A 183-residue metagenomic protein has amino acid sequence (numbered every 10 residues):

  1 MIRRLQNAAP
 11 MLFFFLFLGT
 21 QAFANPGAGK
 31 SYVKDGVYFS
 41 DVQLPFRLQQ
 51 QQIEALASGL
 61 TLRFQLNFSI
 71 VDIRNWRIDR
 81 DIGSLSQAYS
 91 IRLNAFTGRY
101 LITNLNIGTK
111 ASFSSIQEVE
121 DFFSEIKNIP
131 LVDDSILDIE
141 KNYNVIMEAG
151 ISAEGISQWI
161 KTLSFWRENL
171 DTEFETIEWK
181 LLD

Functional and structural regions predicted by a protein language model:
M1-M11: Bacterial N-terminal signal peptides that target proteins for export
A9-T20: Bacterial N-terminal signal peptides
F23-N67: N-terminal onset of structured domains
A24-K30, Q50, S86-A88, N128-D133: Short structured motifs
V33-Y38, N94-T97, S135-V145: A short, structured loop/turn motif at beta-sheet edges
F39-L44, A95, N106-G108, E118-D133: A beta-strand/beta-hairpin structural motif
Q52-Q117: Structured domain cores in non-transmembrane regions
L131-D183: Glycine-rich, aromatic-bearing surface loops/beta-hairpins
